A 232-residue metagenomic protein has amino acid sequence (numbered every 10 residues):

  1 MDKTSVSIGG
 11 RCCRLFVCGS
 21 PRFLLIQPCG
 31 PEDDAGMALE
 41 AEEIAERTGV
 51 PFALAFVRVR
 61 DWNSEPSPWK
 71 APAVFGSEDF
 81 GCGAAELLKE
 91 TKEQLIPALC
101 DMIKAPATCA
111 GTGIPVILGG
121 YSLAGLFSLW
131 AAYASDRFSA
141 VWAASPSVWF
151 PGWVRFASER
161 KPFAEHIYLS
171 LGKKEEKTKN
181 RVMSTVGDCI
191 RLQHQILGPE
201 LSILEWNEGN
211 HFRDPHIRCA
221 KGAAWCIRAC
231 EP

Functional and structural regions predicted by a protein language model:
K3-C18: A short loop-to-beta-strand scaffold at the N-terminal edge of the catalytic core in hydrolase folds
C12, P21-T108: Serine-hydrolase catalytic machinery in alpha/beta-hydrolase-like enzymes
Q27-P31, C100-K104, A132-Y133, A143-P146 (+2 more regions): Cell-envelope and extracellular/periplasmic
A71, F75, P199-E200, I217 (+1 more regions): Alpha/beta-hydrolase-fold serine-hydrolase catalytic core, especially in secreted/extracellular enzymes
P115-G120, A144: Short beta-strand immediately N-terminal to the catalytic nucleophile in serine-hydrolase-like folds
G119-A124, S128: Gly/Ala-rich beta-loop-alpha elbow adjacent to hydrolase catalytic centers
R137-P151: A conserved short beta-strand
S147-C226: The feature captures the conserved acid-bearing segment of alpha/beta-hydrolase catalytic domains
